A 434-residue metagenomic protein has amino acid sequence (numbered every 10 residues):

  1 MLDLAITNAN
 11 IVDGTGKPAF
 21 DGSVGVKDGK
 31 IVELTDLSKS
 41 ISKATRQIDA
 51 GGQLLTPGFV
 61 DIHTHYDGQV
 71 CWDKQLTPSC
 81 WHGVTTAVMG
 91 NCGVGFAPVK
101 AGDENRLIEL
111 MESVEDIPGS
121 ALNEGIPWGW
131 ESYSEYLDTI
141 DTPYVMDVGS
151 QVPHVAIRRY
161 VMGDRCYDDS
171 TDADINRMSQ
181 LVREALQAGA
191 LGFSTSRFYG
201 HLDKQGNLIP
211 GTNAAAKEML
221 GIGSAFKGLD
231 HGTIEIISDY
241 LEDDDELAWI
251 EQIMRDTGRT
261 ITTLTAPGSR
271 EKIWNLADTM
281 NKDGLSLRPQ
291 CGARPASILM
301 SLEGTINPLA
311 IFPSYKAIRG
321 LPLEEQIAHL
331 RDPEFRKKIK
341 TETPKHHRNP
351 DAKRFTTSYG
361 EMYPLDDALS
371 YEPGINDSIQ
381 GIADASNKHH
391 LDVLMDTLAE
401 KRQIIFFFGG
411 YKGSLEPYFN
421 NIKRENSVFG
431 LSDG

Functional and structural regions predicted by a protein language model:
L2-D3, I11-G58: Histidine-rich, glycine-flanked metal-binding segment
L4-I6, S40-G90: Replace "His-x-His-based motif
A9, V24, G29, G52 (+7 more regions): Divalent metal-coordination and catalytic microenvironments
H65-G68, C92-G95, Y240, P267: Acidic, glycine-rich active-site loops and adjacent beta-strand->loop/helix elements that engage anionic groups
W72-G192: Divalent-metal coordination cores built from histidine and acidic residues
Y136, I140, V145, Q151-V161 (+4 more regions): Active-site neighborhoods of metal-dependent hydrolases
K227: Short, flexible loop segments at boundaries between secondary-structure elements
